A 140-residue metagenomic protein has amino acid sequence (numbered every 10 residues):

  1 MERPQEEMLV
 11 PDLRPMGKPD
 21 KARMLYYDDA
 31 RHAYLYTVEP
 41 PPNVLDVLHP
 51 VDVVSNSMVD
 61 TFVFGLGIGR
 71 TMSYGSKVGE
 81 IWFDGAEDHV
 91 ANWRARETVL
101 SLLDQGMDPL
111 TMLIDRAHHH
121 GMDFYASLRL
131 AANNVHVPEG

Functional and structural regions predicted by a protein language model:
R3, D28, Y74-S76, G85: Surface-exposed beta-strand edges and flanking loops
R3-P15: A short, compositionally biased domain-edge/stem linker segment
R14-V44, I81-D104, P109-D115, H119-H120 (+1 more regions): Active-site-adjacent "subsite" loops/lids of carbohydrate-active enzymes
L45-S76: Catalytic domains of carbohydrate-active enzymes, especially glycoside hydrolases
